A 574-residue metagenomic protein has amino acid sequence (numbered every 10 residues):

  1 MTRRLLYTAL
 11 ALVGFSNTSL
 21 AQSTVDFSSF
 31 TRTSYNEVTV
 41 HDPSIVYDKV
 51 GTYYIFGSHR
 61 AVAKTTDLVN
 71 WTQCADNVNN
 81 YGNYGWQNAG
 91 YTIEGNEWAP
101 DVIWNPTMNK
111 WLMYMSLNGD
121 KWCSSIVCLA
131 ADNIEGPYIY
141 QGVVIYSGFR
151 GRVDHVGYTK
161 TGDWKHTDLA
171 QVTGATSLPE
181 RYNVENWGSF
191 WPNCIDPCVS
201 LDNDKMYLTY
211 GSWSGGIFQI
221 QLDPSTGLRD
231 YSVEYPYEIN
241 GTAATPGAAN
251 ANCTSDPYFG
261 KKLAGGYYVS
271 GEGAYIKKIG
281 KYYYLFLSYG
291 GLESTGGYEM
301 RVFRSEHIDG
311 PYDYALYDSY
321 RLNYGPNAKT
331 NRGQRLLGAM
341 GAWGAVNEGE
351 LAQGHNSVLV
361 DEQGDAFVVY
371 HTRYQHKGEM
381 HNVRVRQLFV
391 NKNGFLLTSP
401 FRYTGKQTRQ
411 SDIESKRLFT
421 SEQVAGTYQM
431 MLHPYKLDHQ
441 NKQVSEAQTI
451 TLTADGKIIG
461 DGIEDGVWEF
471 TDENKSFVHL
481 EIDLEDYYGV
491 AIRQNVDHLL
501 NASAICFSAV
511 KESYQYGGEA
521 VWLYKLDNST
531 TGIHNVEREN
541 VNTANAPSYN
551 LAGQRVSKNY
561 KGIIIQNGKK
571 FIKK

Functional and structural regions predicted by a protein language model:
M1-L5, K574: Positively charged n-region of N-terminal signal peptides that target proteins for export
R4-F15: Sec-dependent N-terminal signal peptides
N17-A21: Sec/Tat signal peptide C-region and signal peptidase I cleavage site
Q22-S529: Carbohydrate-active catalytic/glycan-binding domains of CAZyme proteins, especially the secreted or lumenal ectodomains
R60, T543-N545, Y560: Short loop/turn microsegments at loop-to-beta-strand junctions
V424-T427, Y560-I564: A glycine-anchored, Pro-Gly-centered beta-turn/N-cap motif
S529-A552: Residue-level detector of functionally pivotal "anchor" positions at catalytic/ligand-binding pockets or at interdomain
I563-K574: C-terminal tail/sorting-segment detector
